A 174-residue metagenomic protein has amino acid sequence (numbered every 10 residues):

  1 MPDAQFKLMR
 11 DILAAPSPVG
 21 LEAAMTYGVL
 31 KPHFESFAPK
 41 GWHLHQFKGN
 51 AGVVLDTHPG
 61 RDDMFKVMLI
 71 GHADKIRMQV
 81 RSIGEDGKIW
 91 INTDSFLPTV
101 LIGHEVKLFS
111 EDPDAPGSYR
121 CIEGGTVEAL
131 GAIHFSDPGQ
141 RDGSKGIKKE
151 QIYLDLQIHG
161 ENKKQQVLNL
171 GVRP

Functional and structural regions predicted by a protein language model:
M1-P174: N-terminal hydrophobic/helix-forming segments and targeting peptides
